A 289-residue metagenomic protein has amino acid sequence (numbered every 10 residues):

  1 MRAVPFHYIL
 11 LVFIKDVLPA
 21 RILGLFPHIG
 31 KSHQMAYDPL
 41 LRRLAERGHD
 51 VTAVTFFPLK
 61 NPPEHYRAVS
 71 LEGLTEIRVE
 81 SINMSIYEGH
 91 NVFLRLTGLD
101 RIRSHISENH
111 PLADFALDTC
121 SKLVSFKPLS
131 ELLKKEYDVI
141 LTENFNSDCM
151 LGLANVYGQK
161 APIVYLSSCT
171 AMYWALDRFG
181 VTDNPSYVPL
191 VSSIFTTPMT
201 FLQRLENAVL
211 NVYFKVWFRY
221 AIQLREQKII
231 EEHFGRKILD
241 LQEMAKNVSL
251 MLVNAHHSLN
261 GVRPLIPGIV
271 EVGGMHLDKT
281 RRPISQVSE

Functional and structural regions predicted by a protein language model:
R2, L11-I22, Y37-D50, S192-S193 (+5 more regions): Nucleotide-activated sugar donor-binding and catalytic core shared by glycosyltransferases and related lipid-linked
I9-V92, K134-K135, L141, N155-Q159 (+3 more regions): Signal-peptide-cleavage-adjacent N-terminal segments of secreted and extracellular proteins
A36-Y37, K246-N247, G261-E289: Conserved catalytic-core segment of nucleotide-activated headgroup transferases in glycan assembly
L40, P111-M199, H257-L259: Conserved nucleotide-sugar donor-interacting segment of glycosyltransferase catalytic cores, predominantly GT-B
V54-F56, L71-L74, E143, V164-C169 (+3 more regions): Generic beta-sheet signal
K60-N61, T170-A175, D278: Short gly/pro/ser/thr-enriched loop/turn and capping motifs at secondary-structure boundaries
S85-L151, P198-Q242, K246-N247: Conserved nucleotide-sugar donor-binding subdomain of glycosyltransferases
A245-L259: Long, low-complexity segments enriched in small/aliphatic residues
